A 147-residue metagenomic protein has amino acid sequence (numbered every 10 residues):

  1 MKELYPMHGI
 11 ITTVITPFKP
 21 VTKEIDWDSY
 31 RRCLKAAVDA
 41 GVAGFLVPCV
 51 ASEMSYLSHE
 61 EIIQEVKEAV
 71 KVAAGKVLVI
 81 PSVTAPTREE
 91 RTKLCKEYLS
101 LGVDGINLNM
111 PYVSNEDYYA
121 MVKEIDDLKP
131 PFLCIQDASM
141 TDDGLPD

Functional and structural regions predicted by a protein language model:
K2-P146: Active-site beta->alpha loop and helix N-cap motifs at the rims of alpha/beta catalytic domains
